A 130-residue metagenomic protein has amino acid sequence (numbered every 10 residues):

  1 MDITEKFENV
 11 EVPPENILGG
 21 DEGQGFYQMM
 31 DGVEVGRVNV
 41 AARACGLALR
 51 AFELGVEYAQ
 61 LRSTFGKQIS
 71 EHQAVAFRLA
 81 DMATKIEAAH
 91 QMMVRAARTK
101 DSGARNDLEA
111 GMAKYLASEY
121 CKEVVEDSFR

Functional and structural regions predicted by a protein language model:
M1: Loop-rich catalytic cores of soluble enzymes, especially ATP-dependent carboxylate-amine ligases and other
T4-K6, V10, E15, G20-Q24 (+1 more regions): Alpha-helical interface subdomain recognition
